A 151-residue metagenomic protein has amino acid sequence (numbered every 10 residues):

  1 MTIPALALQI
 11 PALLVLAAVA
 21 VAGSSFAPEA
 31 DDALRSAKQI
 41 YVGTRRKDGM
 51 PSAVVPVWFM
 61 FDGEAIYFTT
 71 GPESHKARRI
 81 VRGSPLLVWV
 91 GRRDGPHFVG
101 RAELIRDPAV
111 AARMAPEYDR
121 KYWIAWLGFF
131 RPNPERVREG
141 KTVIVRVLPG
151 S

Functional and structural regions predicted by a protein language model:
M1-L13: Bacterial N-terminal signal peptides that target proteins for export
L13-S24: Hydrophobic h-region of N-terminal signal peptides that target proteins for export in Gram-negative bacteria
S25-L34, Q39-I40: Short, basic/aromatic recognition patches
F26-E29, V55, K76, M114: Hydrophobic alpha-helical segments typical of transmembrane helices and their membrane-interface/capping positions
P28-A30, R45-R46, F130-E135: Short, P/G- and charge-enriched loop/turn segments at secondary-structure junctions
A33-R35, P51-A53, M60, V81 (+1 more regions): Extracellular/periplasmic catalytic domains that process cell-envelope and extracellular macromolecules
A37-P72, L86-W89, H97-R101: Short beta-strand segments
E73-S151: Short, structured beta-strand-loop surface elements
